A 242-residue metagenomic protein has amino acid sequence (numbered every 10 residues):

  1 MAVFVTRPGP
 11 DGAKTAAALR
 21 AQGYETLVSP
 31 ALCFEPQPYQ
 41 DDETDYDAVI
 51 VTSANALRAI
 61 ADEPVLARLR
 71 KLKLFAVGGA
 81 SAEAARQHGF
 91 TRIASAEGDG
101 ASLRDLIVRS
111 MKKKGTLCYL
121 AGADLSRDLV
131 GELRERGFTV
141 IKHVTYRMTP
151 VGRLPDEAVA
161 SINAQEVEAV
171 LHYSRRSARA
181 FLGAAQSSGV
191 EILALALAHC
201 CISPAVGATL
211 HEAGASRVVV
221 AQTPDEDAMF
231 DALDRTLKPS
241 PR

Functional and structural regions predicted by a protein language model:
M1-R242: Signature of uroporphyrinogen-III synthase
